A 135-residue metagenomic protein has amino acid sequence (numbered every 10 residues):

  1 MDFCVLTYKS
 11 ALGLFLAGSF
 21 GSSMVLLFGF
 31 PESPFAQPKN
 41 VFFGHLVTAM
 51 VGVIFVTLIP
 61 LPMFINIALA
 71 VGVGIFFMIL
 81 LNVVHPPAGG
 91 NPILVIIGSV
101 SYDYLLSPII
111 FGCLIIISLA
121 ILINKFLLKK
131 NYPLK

Functional and structural regions predicted by a protein language model:
M1-I54, I59-A68, S99-K135: Alpha-helical transmembrane segments and their membrane-interface boundaries that form or gate the permeation pathway
G21-S22, G74, G90: Alpha-helical structural signal
E32-N40, I79-A88: Membrane-helix interface "capping/anchor" motifs
I54-F55, F77, I93-V95: Buried hydrophobic packing segments
L61-H85: Internal alpha-helical transmembrane segments of multi-pass membrane proteins
L81-L105: Membrane-helix boundary connector in multi-pass membrane proteins
